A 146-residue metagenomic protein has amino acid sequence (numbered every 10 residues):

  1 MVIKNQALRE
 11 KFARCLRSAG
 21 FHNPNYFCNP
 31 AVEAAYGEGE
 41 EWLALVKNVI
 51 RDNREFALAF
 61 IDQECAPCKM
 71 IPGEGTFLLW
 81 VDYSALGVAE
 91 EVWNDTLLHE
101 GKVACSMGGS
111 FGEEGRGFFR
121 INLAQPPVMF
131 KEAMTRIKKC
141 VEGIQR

Functional and structural regions predicted by a protein language model:
M1-R146: PLP-dependent class I/II
